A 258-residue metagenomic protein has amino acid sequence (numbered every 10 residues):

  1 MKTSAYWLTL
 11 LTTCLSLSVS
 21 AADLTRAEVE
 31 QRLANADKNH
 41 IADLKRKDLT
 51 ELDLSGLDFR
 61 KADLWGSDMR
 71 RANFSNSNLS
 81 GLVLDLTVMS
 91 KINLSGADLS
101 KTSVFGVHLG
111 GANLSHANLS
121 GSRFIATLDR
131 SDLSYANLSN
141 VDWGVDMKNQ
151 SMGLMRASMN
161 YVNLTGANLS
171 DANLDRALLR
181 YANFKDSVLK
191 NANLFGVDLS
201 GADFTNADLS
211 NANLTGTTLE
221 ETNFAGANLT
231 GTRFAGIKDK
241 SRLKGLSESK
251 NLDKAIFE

Functional and structural regions predicted by a protein language model:
M1-L8: Bacterial N-terminal signal peptides that target proteins for export
T9-L15: Hydrophobic helical h-region of N-terminal Sec-dependent signal peptides in bacterial secretory/periplasmic proteins
S16-S20: N-terminal signal peptide c-region/cleavage motif recognized by signal peptidases
A22-E258: Tandem repeat scaffolds
